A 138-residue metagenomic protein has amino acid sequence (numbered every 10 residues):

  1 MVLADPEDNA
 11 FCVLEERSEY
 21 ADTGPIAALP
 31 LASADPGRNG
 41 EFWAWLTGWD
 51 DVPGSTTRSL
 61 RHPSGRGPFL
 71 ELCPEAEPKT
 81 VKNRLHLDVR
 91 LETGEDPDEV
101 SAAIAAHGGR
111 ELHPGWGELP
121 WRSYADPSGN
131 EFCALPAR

Functional and structural regions predicted by a protein language model:
A4-S55, L60-H113, S123-R138: Glyoxalase I/VOC metalloenzyme domain signal
G117-L119: Short, small/polar residue-rich loop motifs at catalytic or cofactor-binding pockets
